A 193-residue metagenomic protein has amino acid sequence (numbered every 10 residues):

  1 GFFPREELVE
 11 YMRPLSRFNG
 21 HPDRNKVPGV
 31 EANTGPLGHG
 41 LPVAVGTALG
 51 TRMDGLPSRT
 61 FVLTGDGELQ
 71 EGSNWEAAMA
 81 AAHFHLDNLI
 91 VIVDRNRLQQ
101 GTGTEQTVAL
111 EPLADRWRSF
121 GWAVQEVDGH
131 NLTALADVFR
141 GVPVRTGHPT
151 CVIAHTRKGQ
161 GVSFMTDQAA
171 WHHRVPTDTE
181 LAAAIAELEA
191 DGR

Functional and structural regions predicted by a protein language model:
G1-H83: Cofactor-binding active-site loop characterized by glycine-rich and histidine/acidic residues
P14-R17, T64-E71, R95-Q99, H130-L132 (+1 more regions): Acidic, glycine-rich active-site loops and adjacent beta-strand->loop/helix elements that engage anionic groups
D23, S73-W75, G101-E105, D137 (+1 more regions): Short acidic, glycine/serine/threonine-rich loops at helix termini
G55-S58, E105-V138, E189-G192: Conserved thiamine diphosphate
S58-V62, L89, H148-T156: Generic beta-sheet signal
E71-N96, C151-I153: A short alpha/beta connector and helix-capping loop motif
F84-W117: Histidine/lysine/aspartate-rich catalytic loop segments that bind and position anionic ligands
L132-R193: Glycine/aspartate-rich loop-and-adjacent alpha/beta segment that forms the canonical ThDP
